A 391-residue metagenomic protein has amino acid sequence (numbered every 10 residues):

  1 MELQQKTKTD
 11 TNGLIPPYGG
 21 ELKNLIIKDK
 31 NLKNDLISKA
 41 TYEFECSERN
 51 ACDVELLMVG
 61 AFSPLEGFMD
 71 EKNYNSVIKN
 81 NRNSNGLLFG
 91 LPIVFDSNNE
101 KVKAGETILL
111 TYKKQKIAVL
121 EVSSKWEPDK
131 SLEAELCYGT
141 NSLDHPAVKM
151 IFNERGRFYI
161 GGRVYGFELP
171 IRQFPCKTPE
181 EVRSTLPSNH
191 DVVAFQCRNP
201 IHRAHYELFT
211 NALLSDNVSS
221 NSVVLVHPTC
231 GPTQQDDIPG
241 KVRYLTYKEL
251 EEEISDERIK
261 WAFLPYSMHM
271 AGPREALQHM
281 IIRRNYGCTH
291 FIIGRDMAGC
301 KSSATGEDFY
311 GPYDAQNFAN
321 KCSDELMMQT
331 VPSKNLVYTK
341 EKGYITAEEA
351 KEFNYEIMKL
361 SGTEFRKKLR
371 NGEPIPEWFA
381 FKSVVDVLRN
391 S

Functional and structural regions predicted by a protein language model:
E2-S391: Active-site cores that bind ATP or allylic diphosphates and position pyrophosphate for catalysis
